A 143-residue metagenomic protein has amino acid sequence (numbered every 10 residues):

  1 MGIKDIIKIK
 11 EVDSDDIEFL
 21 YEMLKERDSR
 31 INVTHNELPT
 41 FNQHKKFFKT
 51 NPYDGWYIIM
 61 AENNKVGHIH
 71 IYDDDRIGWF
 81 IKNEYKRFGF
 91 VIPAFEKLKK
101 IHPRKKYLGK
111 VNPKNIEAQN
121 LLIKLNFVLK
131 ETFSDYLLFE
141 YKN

Functional and structural regions predicted by a protein language model:
I6-E22: A short beta-loop-alpha structural element at the N-terminal edge of CoA-dependent acyl/N-acetyltransferase catalytic
V12, I81, V111: Hydrophobic adenine-recognition pocket in adenosine-nucleotide-binding enzymes
L20-K25, H44, F48: Hydrophobic alpha-helical core bundles mediating ligand binding, dimerization, or RNAP-core interactions
E22-N36: Helix-loop element at the rim of GNAT/NAT acetyltransferase active sites that forms part of the acceptor-substrate
E37-E84, F133: Acetyl-CoA-dependent GNAT
R87-I101, I116-K124: Conserved acetyl-CoA-binding loop-helix of GNAT-fold acetyltransferases
H102-P113: Conserved GNAT acetyl-CoA-binding A-motif
K110, V128-Y141: Conserved catalytic-core motifs of GNAT/GCN5-like acyltransferases
